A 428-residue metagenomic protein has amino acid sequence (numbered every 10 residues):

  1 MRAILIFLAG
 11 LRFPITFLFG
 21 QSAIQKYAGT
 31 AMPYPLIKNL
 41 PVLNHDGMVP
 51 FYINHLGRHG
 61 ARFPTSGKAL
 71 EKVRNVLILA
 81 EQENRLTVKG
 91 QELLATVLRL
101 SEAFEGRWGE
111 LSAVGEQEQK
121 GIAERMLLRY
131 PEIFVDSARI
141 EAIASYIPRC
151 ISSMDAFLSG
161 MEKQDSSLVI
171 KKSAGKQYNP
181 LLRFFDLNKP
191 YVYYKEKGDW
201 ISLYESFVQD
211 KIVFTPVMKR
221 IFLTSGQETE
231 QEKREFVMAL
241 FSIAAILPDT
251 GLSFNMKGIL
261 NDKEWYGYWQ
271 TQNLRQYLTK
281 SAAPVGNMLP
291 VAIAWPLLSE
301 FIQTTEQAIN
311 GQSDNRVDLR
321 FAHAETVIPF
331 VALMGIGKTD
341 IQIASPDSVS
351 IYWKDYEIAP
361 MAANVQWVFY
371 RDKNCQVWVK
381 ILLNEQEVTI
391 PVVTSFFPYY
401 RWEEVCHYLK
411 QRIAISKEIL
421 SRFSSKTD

Functional and structural regions predicted by a protein language model:
M1-A23: Bacterial Sec-dependent N-terminal signal peptides
Q21-R139, S145-D318, A322-D428: Signature for phosphate-centric chemistry
